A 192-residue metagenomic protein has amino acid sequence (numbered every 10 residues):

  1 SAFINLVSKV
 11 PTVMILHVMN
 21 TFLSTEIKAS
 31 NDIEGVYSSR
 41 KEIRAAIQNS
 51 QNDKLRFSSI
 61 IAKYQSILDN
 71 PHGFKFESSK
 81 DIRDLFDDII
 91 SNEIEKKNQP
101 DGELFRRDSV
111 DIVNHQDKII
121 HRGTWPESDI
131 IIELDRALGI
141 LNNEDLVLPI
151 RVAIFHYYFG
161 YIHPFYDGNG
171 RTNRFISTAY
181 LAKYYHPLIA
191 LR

Functional and structural regions predicted by a protein language model:
S1-R192: FIC/Doc superfamily catalytic core
